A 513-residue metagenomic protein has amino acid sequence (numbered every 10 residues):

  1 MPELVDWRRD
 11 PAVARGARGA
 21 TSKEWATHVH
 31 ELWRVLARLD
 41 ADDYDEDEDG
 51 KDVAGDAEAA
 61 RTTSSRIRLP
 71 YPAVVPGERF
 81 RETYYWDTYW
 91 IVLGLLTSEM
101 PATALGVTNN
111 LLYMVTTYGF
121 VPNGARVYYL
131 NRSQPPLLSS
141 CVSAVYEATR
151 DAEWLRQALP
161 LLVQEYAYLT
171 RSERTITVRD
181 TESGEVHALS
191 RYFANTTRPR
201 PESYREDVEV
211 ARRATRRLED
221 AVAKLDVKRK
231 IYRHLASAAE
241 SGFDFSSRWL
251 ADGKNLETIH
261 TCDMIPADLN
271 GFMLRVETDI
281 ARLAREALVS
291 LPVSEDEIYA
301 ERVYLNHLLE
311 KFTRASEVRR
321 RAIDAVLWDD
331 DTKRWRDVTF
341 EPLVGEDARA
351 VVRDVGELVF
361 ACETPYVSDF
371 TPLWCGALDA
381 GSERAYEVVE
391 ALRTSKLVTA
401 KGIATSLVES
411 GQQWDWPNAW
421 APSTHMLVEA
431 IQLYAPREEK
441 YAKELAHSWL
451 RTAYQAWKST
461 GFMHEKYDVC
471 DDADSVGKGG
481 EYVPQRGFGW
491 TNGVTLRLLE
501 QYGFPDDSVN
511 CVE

Functional and structural regions predicted by a protein language model:
M1-E82, G106-A125, R179-M264, A322-A419 (+1 more regions): Extended glycan-interaction surfaces of carbohydrate-active proteins
Y84-M114, S368-A380, T424-R437: Alpha-helical support elements that line or immediately flank enzyme active sites and cofactor-binding pockets
D87, T103, V107-N110, Q134-L137 (+7 more regions): Amphipathic, well-ordered alpha-helical segments in soluble domains
L93-T97, S140-E147, R275-E286, W374-A377 (+2 more regions): Short glycine/serine- and small hydrophobic-enriched flexible loop segments
M100-L111, D151-T170, V276, S290-D324 (+3 more regions): Extended, well-ordered alpha-helical scaffold segments
V115-A158: Aromatic/His-enriched, Gly/Pro-containing loop or helix-boundary segments that lie immediately adjacent to catalytic
S140-R191: Acidic/aromatic-lined carbohydrate-recognition and catalytic surfaces of CAZymes acting on diverse glycans
H260-A287, Q413-P436: Long, repeat-rich segments with strong aromatic
